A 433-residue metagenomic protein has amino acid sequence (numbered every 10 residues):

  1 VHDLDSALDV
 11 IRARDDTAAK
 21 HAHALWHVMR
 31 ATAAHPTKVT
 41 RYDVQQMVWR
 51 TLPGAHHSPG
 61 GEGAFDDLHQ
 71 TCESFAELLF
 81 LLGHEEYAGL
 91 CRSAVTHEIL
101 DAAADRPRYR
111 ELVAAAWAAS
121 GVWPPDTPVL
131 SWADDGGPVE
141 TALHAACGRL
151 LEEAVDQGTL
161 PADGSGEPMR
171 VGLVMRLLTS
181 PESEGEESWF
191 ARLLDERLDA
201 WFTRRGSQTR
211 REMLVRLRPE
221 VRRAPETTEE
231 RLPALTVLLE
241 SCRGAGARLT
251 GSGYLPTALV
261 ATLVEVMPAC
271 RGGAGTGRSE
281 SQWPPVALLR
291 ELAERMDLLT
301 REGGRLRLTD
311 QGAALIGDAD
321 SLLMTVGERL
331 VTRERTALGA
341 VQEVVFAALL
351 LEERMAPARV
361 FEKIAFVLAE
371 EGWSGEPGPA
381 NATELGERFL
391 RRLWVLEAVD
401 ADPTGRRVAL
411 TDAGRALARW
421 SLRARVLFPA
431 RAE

Functional and structural regions predicted by a protein language model:
S6-T17, H23-E111: N-terminal core-binding DNA-recognition domain of tyrosine recombinases/integrases
A19-G54, L151, V155-A287, A313-A314: Short, amphipathic alpha-helical interface elements at domain boundaries that mediate macromolecular binding
A19-M47, F80, H84-R92, L249 (+5 more regions): Extended intrinsically disordered, low-complexity coil regions enriched in Ser, Thr, Gly, Ala and often Pro
H57-E62, T262-W283, K363-A382: Short helix-coil junctions and helix-kink-helix linkers
D66-S74, E280-R295, E302, G375-D400: Short amphipathic alpha-helical interaction segments
Y87-Y109, V286-E291, M296, T300-T336 (+2 more regions): Accessory beta->alpha helical hairpin/"wing" motif in late/C-terminal subdomains of nucleic-acid enzymes
S120-G121, R205-C242, A319-A369, L427-E433: Leucine-rich, amphipathic alpha-helical/linker segments
A145, E152-S165, Q342-E433: Elongated scaffolding segments in large macromolecular assemblies, built predominantly from amphipathic alpha-helices
